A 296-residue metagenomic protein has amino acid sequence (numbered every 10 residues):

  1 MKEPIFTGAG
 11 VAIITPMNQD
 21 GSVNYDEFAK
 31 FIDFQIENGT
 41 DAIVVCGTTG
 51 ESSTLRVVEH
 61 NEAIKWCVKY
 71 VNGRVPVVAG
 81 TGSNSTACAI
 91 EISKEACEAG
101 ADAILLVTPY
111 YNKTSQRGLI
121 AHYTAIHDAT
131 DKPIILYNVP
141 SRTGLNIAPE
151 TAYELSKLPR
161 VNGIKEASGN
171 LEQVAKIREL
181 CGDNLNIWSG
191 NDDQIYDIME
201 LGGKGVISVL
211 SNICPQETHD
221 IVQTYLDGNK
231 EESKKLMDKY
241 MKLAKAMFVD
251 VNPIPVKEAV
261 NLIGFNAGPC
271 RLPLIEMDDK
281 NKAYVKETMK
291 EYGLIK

Functional and structural regions predicted by a protein language model:
K2-V11, T15-G144: Active-site beta->alpha loop and helix N-cap motifs at the rims of alpha/beta catalytic domains
Y25, A29-I32, P149, K282-M289: Short, amphipathic alpha-helical "lid/cap" segments that border enzyme active or binding sites
F28, H60, I64, A89 (+7 more regions): A general structural signal for well-ordered alpha-helical segments in protein cores
G47, T108-P109, A167-S168, N191-D192 (+2 more regions): Short secondary-structure boundary segments
I64-N72, K94-C97, H127-D128, S156 (+3 more regions): Surface-exposed amphipathic alpha-helices with a cationic face
T81-N84, S168-E172, G190-D193, I213 (+1 more regions): Short beta->alpha linker loops
A101-A103, Y110-K204: Ligand/cofactor pocket segment of small-molecule handling proteins
D193-K296: Structured C-terminal cap/extension of enzyme domains
